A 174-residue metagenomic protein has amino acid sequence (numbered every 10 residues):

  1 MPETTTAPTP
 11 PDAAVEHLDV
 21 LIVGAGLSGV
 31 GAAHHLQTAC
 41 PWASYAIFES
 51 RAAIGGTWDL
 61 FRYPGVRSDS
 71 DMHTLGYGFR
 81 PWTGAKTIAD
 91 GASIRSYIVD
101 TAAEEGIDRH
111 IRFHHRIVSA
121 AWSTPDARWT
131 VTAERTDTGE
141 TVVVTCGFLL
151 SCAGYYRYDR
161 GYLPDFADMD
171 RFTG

Functional and structural regions predicted by a protein language model:
M1-H17: A short, basic/flexible loop-to-alpha-helix module at the beginning of a structural domain
P2-T5, G76-A85, D90, I94-Y97 (+1 more regions): Glycine-rich dinucleotide-binding loop and its adjacent helix/turn
V15-I47: N-terminal Rossmann-like FAD-binding beta1-loop-alpha1 element of flavoenzymes
V15-L18, T145-G147, G174: Active-site acidic short loop of glycosyltransferases
A33-H35, D59-L60, G161-D165: Short amphipathic alpha-helical segments
W42-S44, D108, T173-G174: A generic structural signal for alpha->beta connector loops
A52-D100: Glycine-rich active-site loop/strand segments that organize a redox cofactor
A85-Y158: Feature captures the FAD/FMN-dependent oxidoreductase FAD-binding
